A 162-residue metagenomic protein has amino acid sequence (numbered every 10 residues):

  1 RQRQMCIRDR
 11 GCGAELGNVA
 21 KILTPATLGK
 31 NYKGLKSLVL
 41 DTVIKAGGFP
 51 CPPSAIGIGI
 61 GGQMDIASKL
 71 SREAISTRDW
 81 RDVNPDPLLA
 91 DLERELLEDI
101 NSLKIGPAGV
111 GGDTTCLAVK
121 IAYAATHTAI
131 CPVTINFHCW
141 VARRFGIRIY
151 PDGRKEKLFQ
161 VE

Functional and structural regions predicted by a protein language model:
Q2-I7: Short, small-residue-biased leader/transition segments that mark boundaries at the very start of proteins
R8-L28, I75, K155-E162: Glycine-rich, flexible beta-strand/loop modules in the N-terminal catalytic cores of phosphate-handling
N18-G47: Internal alpha/beta scaffold segment
V19-I22, D65-R72, I130-V133, I147-R148: Short acidic, glycine/serine/threonine-rich loops at helix termini
A26, K30, G48, G57 (+4 more regions): Metallocofactor- and cofactor-centric catalytic cores in central/energy metabolism, strongly enriched
V39-D41, Q63-P85: Extended, folded domain segments that form the structural surfaces/walls around functional sites
F49-A67, A125-N136, V141: Conserved phosphate/anionic-ligand binding catalytic regions in large, soluble enzymes, centered on
R78, D82-E162: Domain-length cofactor-binding catalytic modules of enzymes
